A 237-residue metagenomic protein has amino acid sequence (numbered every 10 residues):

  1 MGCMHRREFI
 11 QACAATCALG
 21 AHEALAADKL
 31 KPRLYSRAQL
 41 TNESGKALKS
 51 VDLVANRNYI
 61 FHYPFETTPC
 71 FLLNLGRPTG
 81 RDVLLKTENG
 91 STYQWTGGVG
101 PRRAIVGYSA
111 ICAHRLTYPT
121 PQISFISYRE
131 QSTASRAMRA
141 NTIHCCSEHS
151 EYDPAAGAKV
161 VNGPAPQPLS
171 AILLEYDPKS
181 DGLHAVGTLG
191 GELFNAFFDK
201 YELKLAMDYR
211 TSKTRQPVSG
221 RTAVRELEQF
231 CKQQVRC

Functional and structural regions predicted by a protein language model:
M1-C17: N-terminal secretory signal peptides and thylakoid transit peptides that target proteins across membranes
A21-H22: N-terminal signal peptide c-region/cleavage motif recognized by signal peptidases
A26-S132, P178-C237: N-terminal pre-ligand scaffold of iron-sulfur
H62-P64, A137, H144-C146, E175-D177: Well-ordered beta-strand positions
S109-H114, N141-S147: C-type cytochrome heme c attachment motif
T117, C145-A156: Short Cys/His-centered divalent metal-binding micro-motifs
S124, Q131-R139, D153-V186: Polybasic, low-complexity binding patches
